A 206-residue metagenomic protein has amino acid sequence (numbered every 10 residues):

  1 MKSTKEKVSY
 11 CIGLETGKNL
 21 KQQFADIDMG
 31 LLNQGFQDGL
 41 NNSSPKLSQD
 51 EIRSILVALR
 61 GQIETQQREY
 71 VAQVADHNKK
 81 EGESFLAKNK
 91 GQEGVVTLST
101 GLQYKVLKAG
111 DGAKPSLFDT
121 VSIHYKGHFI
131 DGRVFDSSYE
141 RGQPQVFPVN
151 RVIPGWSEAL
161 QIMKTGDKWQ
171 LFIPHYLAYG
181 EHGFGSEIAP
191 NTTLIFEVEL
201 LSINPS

Functional and structural regions predicted by a protein language model:
M1-S206: Cross-family detector of peptidyl-prolyl cis-trans isomerase
